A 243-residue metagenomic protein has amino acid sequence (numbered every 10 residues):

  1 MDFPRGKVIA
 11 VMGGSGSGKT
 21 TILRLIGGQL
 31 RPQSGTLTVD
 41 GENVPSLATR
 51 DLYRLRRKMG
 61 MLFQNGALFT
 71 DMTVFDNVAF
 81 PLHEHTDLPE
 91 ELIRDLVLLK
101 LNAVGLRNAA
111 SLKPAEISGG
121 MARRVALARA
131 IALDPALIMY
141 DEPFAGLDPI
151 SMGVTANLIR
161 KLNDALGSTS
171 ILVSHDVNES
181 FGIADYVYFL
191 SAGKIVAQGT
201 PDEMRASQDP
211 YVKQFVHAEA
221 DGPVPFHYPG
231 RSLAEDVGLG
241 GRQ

Functional and structural regions predicted by a protein language model:
G27: Helix-to-loop junction immediately C-terminal to a conserved catalytic motif
E42-N43, E90-N108: Conserved ABC ATPase "signature" region
K113-I117, M121: Conserved ABC ATPase signature
D134: Conserved catalytic motifs of ABC-family nucleotide-binding domains
I138-D141: Catalytic Walker B motif of ABC-type/P-loop ATPase nucleotide-binding domains
